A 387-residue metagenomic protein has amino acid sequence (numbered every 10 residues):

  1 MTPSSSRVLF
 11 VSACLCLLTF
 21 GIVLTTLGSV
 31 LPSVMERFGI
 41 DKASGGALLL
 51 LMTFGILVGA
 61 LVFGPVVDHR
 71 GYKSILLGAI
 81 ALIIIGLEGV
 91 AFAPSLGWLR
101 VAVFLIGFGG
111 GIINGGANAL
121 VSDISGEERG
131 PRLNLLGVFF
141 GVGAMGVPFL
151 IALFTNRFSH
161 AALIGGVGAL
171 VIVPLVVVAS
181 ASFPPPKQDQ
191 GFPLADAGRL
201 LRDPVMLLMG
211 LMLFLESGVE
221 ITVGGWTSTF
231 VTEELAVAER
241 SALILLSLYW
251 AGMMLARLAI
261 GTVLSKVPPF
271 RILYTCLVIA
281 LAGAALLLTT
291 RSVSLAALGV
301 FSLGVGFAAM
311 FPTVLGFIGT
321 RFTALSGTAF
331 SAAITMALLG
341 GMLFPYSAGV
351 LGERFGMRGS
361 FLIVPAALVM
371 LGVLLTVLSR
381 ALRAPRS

Functional and structural regions predicted by a protein language model:
L27-G28, D203-S247, A251-M254: Extracytoplasmic gate region of multi-pass secondary transporters
V34-M35, V66-V67, L150-F158, V231-T232 (+3 more regions): Interfacial helix-cap and linker-helix signal at transmembrane-aqueous boundaries of multi-pass secondary transporters
G39, G71, F92-G97, G126 (+4 more regions): Helix-breaking motifs and short loop linkers at transmembrane-helix boundaries and internal kinks in secondary membrane
V58-P94: Conserved MFS/SLC helix-loop-helix module at the cytosolic interface between two early adjacent transmembrane helices
G59-G71, A256-P268, G352-E353: Helix-to-loop junctions at the C-terminal end of transmembrane segments in multipass secondary transporters
A102-V138: Cytoplasmic helix-loop-helix junction between adjacent transmembrane helices in 12-TM secondary transporters
L135-F183: Helix-loop-helix hairpin linking two adjacent transmembrane segments in secondary transporters
V267-V314: C-terminal transmembrane helical hairpin of 12-TM major facilitator-type secondary transporters
